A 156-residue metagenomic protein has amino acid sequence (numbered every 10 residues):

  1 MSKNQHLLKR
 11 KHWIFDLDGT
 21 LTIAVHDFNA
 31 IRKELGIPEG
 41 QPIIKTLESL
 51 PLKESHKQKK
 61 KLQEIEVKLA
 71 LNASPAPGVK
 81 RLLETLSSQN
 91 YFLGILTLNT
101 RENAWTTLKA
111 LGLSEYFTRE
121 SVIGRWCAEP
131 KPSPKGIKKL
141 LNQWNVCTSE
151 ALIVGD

Functional and structural regions predicted by a protein language model:
M1-K60: Active-site neighborhood of HAD-like aspartate-dependent phosphohydrolases
L7-L8, S88-Y91, W144-E150: Glycine-rich phosphate-binding loop signature in dinucleotide/nucleotide-binding domains
D16, G155-D156: Acidic di-acidic motifs
S55-E66, Y116-S121: Short, basic/glycine-rich phosphate-binding loops at helix/coil junctions that contact nucleotide phosphates
K68-I95, R101-W105, P134, K138: Short, acidic loop-to-helix structural element flanking the phosphoryl-transfer center in phosphate-processing enzymes
N72, R101-L152: Substrate-recognition "cap/lid" segment bordering the active-site pocket of phosphatases
L96, V154-G155: Short beta-strand immediately N-terminal to the catalytic nucleophile in serine-hydrolase-like folds
